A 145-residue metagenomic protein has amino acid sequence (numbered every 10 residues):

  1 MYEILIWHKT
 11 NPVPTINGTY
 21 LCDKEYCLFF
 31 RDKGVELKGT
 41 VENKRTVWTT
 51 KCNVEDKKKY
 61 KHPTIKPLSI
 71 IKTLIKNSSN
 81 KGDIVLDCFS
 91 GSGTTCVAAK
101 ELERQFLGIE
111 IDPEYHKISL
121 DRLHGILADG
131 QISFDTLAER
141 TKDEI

Functional and structural regions predicted by a protein language model:
M1-K117: Core catalytic lobe of class I
L120-I145: S-adenosyl-L-methionine
